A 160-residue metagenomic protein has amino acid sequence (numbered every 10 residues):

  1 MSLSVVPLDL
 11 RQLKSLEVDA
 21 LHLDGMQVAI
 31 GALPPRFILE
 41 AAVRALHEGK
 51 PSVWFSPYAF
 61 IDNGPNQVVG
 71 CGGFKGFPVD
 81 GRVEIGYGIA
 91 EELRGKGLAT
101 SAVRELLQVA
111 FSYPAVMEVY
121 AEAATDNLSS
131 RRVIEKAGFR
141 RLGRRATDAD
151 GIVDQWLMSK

Functional and structural regions predicted by a protein language model:
M1-E84, I89-E92, Q108-V109, Y113 (+1 more regions): GNAT-family acyltransferases
N66, G97, N127: Conserved G/P- and acidic residue-centered "switch" motifs that form tight phosphate/ATP-binding loops in soluble
Y87-I89, G95-V109, R132-K136: Conserved acetyl-CoA-binding loop-helix of GNAT-fold acetyltransferases
S101, E118-V119, L142: A local structural micro-motif
E105, E122-A123, A146: Proline- and acidic/polar-enriched loop/turn elements at helix boundaries
S112-E122: Conserved GNAT acetyl-CoA-binding A-motif
A121-R131: Conserved beta-strand-loop-alpha-helix junction that forms the acyl-donor binding cleft
